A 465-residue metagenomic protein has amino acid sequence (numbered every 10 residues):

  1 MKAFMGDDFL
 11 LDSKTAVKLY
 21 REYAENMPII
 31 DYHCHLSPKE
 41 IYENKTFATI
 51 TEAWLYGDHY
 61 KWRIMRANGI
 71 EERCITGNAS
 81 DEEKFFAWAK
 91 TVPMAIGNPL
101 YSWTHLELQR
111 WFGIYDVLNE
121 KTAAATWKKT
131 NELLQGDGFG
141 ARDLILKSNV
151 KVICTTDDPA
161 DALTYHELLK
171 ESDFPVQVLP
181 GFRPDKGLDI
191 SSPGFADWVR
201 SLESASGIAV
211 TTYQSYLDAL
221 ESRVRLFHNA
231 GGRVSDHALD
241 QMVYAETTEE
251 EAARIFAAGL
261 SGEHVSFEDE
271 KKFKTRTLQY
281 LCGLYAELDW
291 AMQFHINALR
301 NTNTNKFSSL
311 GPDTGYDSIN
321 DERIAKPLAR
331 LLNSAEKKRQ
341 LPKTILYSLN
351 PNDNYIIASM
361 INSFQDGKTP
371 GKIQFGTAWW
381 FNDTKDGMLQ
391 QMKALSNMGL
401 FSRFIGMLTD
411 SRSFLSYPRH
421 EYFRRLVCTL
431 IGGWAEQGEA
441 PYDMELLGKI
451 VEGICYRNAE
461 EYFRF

Functional and structural regions predicted by a protein language model:
M1-L288, Q340-P342, L346-P351, A358 (+1 more regions): Metal-cofactor-binding active-site regions of metalloenzymes
V243-A258, R276, F294-I356: Catalytic core of soluble alpha/beta enzymes
A291: Residue-level detector of anion-binding/catalytic polar loops
